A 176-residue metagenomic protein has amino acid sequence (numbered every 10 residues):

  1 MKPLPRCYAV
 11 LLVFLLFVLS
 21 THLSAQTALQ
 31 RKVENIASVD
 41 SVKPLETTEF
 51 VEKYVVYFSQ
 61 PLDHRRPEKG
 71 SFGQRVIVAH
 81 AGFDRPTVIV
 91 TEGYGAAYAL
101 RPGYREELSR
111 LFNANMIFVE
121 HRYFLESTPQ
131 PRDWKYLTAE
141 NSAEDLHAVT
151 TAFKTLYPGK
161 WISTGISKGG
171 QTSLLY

Functional and structural regions predicted by a protein language model:
M1-A28: Bacterial Sec-dependent N-terminal signal peptides
A25-A114, W161: Catalytic-loop region of hydrolases
T91-Y94, V119-R122, I166-S167: Active-site-proximal beta-strand/loop segments in catalytic clefts of secreted hydrolases
S109-S127: Conserved alpha/beta-hydrolase
Y136-K154: Alpha/beta-hydrolase active-site loop
A152, L175-Y176: Active-site signature of alpha/beta-hydrolase-fold catalytic machinery across serine- and Asp/Cys-nucleophile hydrolases
Y157-S167: Alpha/beta-hydrolase fold nucleophile elbow
G165-L175: Glycine-rich nucleophile elbow surrounding the catalytic serine of serine-hydrolase chemistry
